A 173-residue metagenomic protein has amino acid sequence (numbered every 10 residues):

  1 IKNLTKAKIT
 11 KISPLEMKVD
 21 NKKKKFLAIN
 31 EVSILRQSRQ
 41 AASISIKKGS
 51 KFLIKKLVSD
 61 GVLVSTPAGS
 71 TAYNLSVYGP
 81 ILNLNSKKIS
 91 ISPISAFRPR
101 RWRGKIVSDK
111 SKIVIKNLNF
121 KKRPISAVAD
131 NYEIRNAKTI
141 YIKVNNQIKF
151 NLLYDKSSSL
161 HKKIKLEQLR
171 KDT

Functional and structural regions predicted by a protein language model:
I1-G61: Catalytic core of DAGKc-family lipid kinases
K11-S13, A28, Q40-A42, V58-D60 (+6 more regions): A generic structural signal for well-ordered coil/turn residues at beta-strand boundaries that shape enzyme active-site
E16, F26, I44-S45, G61-L63 (+4 more regions): Structural motif
D20, I34-L35, K47-G49, S65 (+3 more regions): Short beta-strand-to-turn element immediately C-terminal to the catalytic PLP-Schiff-base lysine in fold type I
N21, A68-S70, E133, N146: A generic beta-sheet turn/junction motif
K25-I29, S95-F97, K122-I125: Short Pro/Gly-enriched beta-strand edge/turn motifs at strand-loop
I34-L35, R39, S50-L53, W102-T173: ATP/nucleoside-binding phosphotransfer catalytic cores, i.e., glycine-rich phosphate-binding loops
F52, K56-L57, V64-R100: Gly/Ser/Thr-rich active-site loops/lids in small-molecule metabolic enzymes that frequently grip phosphoryl groups
